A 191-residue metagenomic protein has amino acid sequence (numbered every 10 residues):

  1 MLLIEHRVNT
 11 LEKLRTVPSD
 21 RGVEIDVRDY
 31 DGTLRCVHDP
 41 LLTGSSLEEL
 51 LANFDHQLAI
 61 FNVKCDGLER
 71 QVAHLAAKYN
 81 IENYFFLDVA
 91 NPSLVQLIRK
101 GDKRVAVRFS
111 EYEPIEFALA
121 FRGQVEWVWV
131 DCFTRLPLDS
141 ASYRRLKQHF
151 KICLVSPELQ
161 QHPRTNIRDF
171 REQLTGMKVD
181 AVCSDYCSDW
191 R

Functional and structural regions predicted by a protein language model:
M1-R191: Phosphate-group recognition and catalysis centered on beta-loop-alpha active-site segments
